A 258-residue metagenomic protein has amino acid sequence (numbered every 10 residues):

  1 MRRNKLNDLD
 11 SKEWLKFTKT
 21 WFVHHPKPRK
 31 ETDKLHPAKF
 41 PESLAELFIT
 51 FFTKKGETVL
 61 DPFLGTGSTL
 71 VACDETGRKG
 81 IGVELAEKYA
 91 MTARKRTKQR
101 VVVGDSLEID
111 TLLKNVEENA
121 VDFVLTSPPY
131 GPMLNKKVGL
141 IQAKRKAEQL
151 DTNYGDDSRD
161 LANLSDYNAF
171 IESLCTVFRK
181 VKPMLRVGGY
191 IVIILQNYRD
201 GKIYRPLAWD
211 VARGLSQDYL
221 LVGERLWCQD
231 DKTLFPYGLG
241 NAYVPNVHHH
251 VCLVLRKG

Functional and structural regions predicted by a protein language model:
M1-G258: Class I S-adenosyl-L-methionine-dependent methyltransferase catalytic core
